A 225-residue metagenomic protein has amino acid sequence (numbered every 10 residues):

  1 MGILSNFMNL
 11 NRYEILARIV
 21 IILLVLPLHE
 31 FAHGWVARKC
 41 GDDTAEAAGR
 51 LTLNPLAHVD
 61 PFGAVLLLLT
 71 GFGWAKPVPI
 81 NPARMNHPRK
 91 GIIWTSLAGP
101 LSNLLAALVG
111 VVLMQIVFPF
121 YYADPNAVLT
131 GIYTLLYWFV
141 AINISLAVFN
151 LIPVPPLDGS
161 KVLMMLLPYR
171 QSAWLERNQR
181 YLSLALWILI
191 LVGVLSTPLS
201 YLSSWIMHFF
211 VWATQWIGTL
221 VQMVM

Functional and structural regions predicted by a protein language model:
M1-M225: Hydrophobic transmembrane alpha-helices and their immediate loop junctions in multi-pass integral membrane proteins
